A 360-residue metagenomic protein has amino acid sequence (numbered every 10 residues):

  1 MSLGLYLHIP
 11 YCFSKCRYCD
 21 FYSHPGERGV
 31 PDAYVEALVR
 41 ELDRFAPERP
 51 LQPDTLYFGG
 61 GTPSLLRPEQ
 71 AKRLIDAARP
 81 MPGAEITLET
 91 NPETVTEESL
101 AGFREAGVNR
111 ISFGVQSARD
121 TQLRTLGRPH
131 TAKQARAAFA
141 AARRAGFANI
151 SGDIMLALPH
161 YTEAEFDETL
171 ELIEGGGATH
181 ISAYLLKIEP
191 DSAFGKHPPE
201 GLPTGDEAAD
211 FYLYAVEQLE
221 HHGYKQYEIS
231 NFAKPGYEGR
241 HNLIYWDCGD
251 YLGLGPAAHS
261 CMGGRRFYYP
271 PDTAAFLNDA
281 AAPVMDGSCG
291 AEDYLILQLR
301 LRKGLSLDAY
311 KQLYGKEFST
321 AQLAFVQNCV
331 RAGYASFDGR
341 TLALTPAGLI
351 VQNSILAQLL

Functional and structural regions predicted by a protein language model:
M1-I9: Immediate flanking context of iron-sulfur cluster ligation sites
S2, S23-P47, D54-K316, F337: C-terminal scaffold of the Radical SAM
P10-S23: Local cysteine-cluster metal-coordination motifs and their immediate loop/turn environment, predominantly Fe-S cluster
F13, S306-L307, Q352: Internal amphipathic alpha-helical segments of the cytochrome P450 catalytic fold
K316-N328: Short amphipathic alpha-helical interaction segments
R331-R340: A short, conserved structural fragment
T341-T345: Minor-groove-contacting beta-hairpin "wing" of winged helix-turn-helix DNA-binding domains
A347-L360: Short, amphipathic alpha-helical interaction segments positioned at domain boundaries
